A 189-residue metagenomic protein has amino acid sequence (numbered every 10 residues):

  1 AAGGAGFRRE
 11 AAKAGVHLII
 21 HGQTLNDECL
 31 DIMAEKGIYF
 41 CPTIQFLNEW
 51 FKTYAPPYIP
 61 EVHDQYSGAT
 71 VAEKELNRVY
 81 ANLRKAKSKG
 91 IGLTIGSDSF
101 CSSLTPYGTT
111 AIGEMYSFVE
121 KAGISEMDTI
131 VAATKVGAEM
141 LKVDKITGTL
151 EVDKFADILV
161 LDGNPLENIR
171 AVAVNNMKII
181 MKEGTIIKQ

Functional and structural regions predicted by a protein language model:
A1-R78, S99-C101, A138-L141, D162 (+1 more regions): Active-site core of metal-dependent hydrolases
R8-R9, C29, G148-T149, N168-R170: Short, flexible, glycine/charge-rich loop motifs used to bind or transfer phosphoryl groups or to couple energy/partner
A12, A34, A86, I124-E126 (+2 more regions): Generic alpha-helical hydrophobic packing signal
K13, Q65-G68, N77-G163: His/Asp/Glu-enriched, well-ordered alpha-helical/loop segment that forms or immediately abuts the divalent-metal
K135, V152-Q189: C-terminal cap of metal-dependent C-N hydrolases
